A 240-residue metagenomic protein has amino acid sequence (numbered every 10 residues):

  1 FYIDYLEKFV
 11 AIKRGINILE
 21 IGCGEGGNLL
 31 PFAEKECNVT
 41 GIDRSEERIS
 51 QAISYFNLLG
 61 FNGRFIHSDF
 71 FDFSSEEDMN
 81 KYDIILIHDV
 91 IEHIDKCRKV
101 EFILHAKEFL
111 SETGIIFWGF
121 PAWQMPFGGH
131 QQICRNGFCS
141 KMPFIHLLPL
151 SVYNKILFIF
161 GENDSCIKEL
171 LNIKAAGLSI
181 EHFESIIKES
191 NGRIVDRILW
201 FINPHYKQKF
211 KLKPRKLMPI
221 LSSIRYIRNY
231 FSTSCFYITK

Functional and structural regions predicted by a protein language model:
E25-E36: Conserved SAM-binding loop of SAM-dependent methyltransferases across substrates and taxa, primarily the Class I
N38-D43: Conserved SAM-binding motif I beta-strand of class I
S45-E47: Conserved SAM/SAH-binding beta-strand->alpha-helix loop
A52: Conserved SAM-binding loop
L86: A conserved beta-strand element that flanks and buttresses the S-adenosyl-L-methionine
V100-E112: A short glycine-rich, Lys/Arg-flanked "PGG" loop and its adjoining helix->strand segment in the class I
F117-L148: Conserved class I S-adenosyl-L-methionine
F160-K240: A C-terminal cap/extension of S-adenosyl-L-methionine-dependent methyltransferases that defines the acceptor-substrate
